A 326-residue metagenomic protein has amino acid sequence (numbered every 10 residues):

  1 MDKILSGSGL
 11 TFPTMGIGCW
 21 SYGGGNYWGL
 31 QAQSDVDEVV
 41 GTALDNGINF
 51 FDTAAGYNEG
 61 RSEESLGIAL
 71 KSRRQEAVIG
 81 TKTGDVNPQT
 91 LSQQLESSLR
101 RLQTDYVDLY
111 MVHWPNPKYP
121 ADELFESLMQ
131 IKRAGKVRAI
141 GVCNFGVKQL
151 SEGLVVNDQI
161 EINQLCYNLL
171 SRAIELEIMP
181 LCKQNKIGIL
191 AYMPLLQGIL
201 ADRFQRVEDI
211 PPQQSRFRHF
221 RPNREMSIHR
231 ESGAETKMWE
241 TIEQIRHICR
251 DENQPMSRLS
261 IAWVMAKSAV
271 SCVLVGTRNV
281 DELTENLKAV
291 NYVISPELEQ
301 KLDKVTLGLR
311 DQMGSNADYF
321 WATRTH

Functional and structural regions predicted by a protein language model:
M1-A77: N-terminal binding-site loop/beta-alpha segment at the start of enzyme catalytic domains that lines or forms
L10-M15, G47-F50, R74-A77, T104-D108 (+5 more regions): Short, well-ordered coil/turn segments that N-cap beta-strands
I17, V36, F51, L66 (+11 more regions): Conserved, mostly hydrophobic/aromatic
G41, V86-E177, I187-G188: Glycine/proline-rich, positively charged, aromatic-decorated active-site loop/lid region on the catalytic face
A69-L70, S97, L128, V156-I160 (+3 more regions): Short, hinge-like loop/turn segments at secondary-structure boundaries
G146, Y167-S171, M193-F204, W263 (+1 more regions): Glycine-rich beta-alpha junction loops
I174-H219, P255: Aromatic-lined glycan-binding groove of carbohydrate-active enzymes
E208-H247, D251, A266-S271, V280-H326: Terminal-tail/helix-coil boundary detector
